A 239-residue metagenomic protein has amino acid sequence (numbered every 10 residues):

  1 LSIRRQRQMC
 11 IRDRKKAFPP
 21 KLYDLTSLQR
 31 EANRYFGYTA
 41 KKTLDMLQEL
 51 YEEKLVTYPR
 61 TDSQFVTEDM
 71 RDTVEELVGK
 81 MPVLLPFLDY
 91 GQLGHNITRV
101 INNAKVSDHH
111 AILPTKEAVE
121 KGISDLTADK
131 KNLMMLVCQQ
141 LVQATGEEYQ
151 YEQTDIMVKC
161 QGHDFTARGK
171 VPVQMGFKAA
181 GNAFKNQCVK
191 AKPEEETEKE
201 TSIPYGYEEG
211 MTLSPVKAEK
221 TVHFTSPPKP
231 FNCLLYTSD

Functional and structural regions predicted by a protein language model:
L1-R7, I11, D239: Single conserved hydrophobic/aromatic residue that forms the stacking wall/gate of nucleotide- or nucleobase-binding
P19-E31, Y58, P230-L235: Short acidic, hydrophobic short linear motifs in intrinsically disordered regions
Q29-Y38, S238: Short helix-coil junctions and helix-kink-helix linkers
Y38-E49: Short amphipathic alpha-helical interaction segments
E53-M135, M175, A179-A218: Extended, highly charged linker/hinge segments and catalytic-adjacent loops that couple domains and form adaptable
N132-Q139, Q153: TRNA-recognition modules of translation machinery and tRNA-sensing kinases, especially anticodon-binding
T145-E195: Structured, non-catalytic alpha/beta "coupling" segments that mediate domain-domain communication and provide generic
